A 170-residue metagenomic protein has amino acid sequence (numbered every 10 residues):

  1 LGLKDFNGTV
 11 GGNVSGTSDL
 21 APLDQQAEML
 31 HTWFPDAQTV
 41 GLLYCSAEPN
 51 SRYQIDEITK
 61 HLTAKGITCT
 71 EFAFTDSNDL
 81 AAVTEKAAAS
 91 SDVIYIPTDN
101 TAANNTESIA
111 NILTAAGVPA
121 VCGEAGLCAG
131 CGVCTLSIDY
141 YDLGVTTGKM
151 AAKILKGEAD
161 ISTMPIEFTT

Functional and structural regions predicted by a protein language model:
L1, I109-G132: Venus flytrap/periplasmic-binding-protein-like
G2, M29, E57, A82-V83 (+1 more regions): A short acidic, amphipathic alpha-helical/loop segment
G2-G8, L80-A82, C128-S137: Glycine-rich, charge-decorated loop segments at or immediately adjacent to ligand/cofactor-binding or catalytic sites
G2-T39, I138-A159: Hydrophobic alpha-helical segments within soluble ligand-binding/sensing domains
S15-L62, D160-T170: An alpha-beta-alpha
T17-D24, Y44-Q54, E71-L80, N100 (+3 more regions): Hinge/beta->alpha junction and helix N-cap segments in small-molecule ligand-binding domains
V40-L43, S91-A103, V121-G123: Periplasmic-binding protein-like
A81-D92: Short, well-structured alpha-helical segments in soluble
